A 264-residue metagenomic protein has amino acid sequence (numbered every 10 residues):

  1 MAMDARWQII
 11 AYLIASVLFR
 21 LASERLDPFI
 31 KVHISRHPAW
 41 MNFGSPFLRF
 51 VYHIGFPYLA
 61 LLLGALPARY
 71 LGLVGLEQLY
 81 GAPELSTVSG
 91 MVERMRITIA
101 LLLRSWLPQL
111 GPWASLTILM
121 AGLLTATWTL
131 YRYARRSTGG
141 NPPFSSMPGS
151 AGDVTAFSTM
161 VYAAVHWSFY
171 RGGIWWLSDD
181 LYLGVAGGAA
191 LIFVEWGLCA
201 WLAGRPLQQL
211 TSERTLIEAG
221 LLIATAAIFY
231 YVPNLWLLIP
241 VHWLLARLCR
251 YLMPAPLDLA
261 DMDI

Functional and structural regions predicted by a protein language model:
M1-T125, T215: Alpha-helical transmembrane segments in multi-pass membrane proteins
L13, V17, T129, P142-I264: Transmembrane helix-loop-helix hairpins at the membrane interface of multi-pass integral membrane proteins
F19-E24, T117-G140, F169-W176: Transmembrane alpha-helical segments in integral membrane proteins
L21-F43, L130-G149, L202-S212: Cytoplasmic membrane-interface regions of multi-pass membrane proteins
A82-I99, A134-A151, W176: Membrane-interface interhelical connector segments
